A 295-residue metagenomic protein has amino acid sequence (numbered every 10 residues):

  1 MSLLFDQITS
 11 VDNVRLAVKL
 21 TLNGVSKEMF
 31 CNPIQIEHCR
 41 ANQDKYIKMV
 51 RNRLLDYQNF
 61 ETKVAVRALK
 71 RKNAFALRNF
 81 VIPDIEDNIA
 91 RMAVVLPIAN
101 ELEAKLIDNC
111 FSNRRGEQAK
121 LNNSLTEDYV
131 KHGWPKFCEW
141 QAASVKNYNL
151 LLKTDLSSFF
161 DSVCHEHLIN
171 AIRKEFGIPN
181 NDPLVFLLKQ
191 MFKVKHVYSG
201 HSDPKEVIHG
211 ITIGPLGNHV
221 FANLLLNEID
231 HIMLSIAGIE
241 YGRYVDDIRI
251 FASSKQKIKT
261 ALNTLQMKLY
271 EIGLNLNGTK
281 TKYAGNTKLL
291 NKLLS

Functional and structural regions predicted by a protein language model:
M1-R71: Non-catalytic, polymerase-adjacent accessory regions of viral genome-replication enzymes
L20, N88-N100, Q190: Short, hydrophobic/amphipathic alpha-helical patches that form generic packing surfaces within helical domains
E28-P33, T62-A93, K105-Y129, S199-F221: Short, conserved non-catalytic motifs in the polymerase core
I36-Q58, S124-P135, S162-C164, A171-K174: Long, contiguous juxta-domain segments that are non-catalytic but functionally important
V95-K153, S158-D161: Active-site-proximal segment of RNA-dependent polymerases
K105-L121, V185-Q190, Y241-R243, G278-K282: Short, glycine/acidic-rich hinge or "gate" loops at secondary-structure transitions that mediate conformational
H132, K136-V245, R249-Q266, I272 (+1 more regions): Conserved polymerase palm-domain catalytic core
I272-S295: Conserved catalytic core of two-metal-ion nucleotidyltransferases
